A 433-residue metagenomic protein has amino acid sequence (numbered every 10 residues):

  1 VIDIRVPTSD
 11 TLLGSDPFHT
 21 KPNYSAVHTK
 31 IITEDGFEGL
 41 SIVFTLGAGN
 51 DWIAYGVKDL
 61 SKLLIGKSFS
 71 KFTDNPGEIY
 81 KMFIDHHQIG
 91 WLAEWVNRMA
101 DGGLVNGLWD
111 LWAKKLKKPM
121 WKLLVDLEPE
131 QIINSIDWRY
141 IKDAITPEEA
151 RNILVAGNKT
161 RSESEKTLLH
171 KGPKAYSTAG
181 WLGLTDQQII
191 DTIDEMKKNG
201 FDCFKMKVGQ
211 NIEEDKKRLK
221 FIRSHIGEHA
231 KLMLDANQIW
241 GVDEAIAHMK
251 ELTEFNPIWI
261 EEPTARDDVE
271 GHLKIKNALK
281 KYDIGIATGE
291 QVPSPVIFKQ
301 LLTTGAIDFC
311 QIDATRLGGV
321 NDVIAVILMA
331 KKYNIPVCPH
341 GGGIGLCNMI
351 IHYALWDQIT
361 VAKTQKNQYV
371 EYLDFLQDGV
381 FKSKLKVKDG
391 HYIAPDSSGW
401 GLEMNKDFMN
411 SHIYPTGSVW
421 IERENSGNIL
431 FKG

Functional and structural regions predicted by a protein language model:
V1-A48, Y55, L373-F381, L430-G433: Structured beta-strand/loop patches that form or line metal/cofactor-binding pockets in enzymes
I32-K142, K432: Metal- or metallocofactor-binding catalytic centers and their adjacent structured scaffolds across diverse enzyme
G36, L60, L104, L108 (+9 more regions): Conserved, mostly hydrophobic/aromatic
E94, K171-I190, V208-G209, A236-G241 (+1 more regions): Active-site mouth loops of central-metabolism enzymes
G157-L184, H225-G227, G305: N-terminal small/glycine-rich loop or linker at the start of catalytic domains across soluble metabolic enzymes
T192-G209: Catalytic domains of carbohydrate-active enzymes, especially glycoside hydrolases
K205-N348: Catalytic core of soluble alpha/beta enzymes
N321, A325-M329, G342-G433: Flexible C-terminal active-site loop/helix
